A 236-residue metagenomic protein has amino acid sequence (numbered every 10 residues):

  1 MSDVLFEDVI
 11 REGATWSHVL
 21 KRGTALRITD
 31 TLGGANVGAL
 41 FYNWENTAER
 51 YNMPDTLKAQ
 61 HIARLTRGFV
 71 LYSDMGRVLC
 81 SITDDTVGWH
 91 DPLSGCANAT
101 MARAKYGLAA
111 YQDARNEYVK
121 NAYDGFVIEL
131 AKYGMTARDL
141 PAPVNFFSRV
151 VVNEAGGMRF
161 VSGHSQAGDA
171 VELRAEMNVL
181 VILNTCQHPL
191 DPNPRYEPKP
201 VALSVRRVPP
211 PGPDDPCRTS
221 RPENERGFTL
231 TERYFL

Functional and structural regions predicted by a protein language model:
M1-L236: Acidic, Ser/Thr/Pro
